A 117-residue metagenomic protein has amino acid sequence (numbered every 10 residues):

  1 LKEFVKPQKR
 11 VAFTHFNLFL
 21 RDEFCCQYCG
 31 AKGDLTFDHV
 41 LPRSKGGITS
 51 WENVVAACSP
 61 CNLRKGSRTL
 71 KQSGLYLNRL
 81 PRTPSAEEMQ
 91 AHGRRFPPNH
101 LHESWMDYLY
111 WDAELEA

Functional and structural regions predicted by a protein language model:
L1-C25, E88-M106, D112: Short, charged surface segments at domain edges that flank catalytic/cofactor-binding sites
K9-V11, L18, Y28-A56, K65-P81: Histidine-centered nuclease catalytic patch
F24, A56-S59: Short alpha-helical basic/polar micro-motif
E52-N53, P60-A117: A detector for short metal-coordination/catalytic motifs
